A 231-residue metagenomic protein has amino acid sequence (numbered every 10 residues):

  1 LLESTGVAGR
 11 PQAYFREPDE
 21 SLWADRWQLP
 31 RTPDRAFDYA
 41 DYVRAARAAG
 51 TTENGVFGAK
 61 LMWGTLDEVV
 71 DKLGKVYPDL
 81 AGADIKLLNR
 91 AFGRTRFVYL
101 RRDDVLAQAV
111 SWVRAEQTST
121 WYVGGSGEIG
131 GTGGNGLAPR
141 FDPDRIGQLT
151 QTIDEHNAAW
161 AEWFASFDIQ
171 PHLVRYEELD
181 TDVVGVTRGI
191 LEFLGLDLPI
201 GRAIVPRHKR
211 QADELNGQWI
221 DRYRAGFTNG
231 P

Functional and structural regions predicted by a protein language model:
L1-G55, H208-L215: PAPS-dependent sulfotransferase catalytic core
T5-V7, G93, F167-Q170: Short glycine/proline-enriched coil/turn segments at helix->beta-strand junctions
G9, F57-A59, R96-L100, H172-V174: Hydrophobic/aromatic beta-strand patches that form the interior of the parallel beta-sheet core in alpha/beta enzyme
Y14-W23, G127-F141, R145-G147, A161-G230: The conserved 3'-phosphoadenosine-5'-phosphosulfate
R31-F37, L106-Q108, I146, I220-G226: A general structural signal for short secondary-structure boundary/capping elements
T51-V56, R90, S166-F167: A generic structural signal for short, non-catalytic loop/turn and secondary-structure boundary residues
V56-G58, G201-R202: A short coil-to-beta-strand element that immediately follows conserved catalytic motifs
L61-A161, S166, V184-P199: PAPS-dependent sulfotransferase catalytic domain
